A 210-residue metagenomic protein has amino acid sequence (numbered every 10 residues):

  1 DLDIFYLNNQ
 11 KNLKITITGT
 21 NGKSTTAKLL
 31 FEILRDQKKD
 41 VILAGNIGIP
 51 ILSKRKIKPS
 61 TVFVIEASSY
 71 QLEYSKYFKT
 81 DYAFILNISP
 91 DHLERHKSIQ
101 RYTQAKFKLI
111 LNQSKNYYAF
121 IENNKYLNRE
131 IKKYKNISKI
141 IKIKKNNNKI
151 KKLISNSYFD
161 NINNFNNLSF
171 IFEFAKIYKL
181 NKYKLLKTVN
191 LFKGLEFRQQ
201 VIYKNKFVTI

Functional and structural regions predicted by a protein language model:
D1-F120, L127-S138, F172: Phosphate-binding loop of NTP-binding sites
H96-T103, R129-I210: Adenine nucleotide phosphate-binding catalytic loops in nucleotide-utilizing enzymes
N116, K125, K204-K206: Juxtamembrane/interface motifs at transmembrane-helix termini
I121-K125, K144-K145: Structural motif
